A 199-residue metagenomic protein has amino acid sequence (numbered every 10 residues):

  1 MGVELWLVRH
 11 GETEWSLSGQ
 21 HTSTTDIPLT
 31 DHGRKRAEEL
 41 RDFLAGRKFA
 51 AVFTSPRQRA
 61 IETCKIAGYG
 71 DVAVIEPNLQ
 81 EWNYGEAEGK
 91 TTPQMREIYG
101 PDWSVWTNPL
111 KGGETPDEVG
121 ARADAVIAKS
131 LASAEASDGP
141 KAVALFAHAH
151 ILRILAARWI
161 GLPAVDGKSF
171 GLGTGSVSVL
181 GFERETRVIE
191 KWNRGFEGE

Functional and structural regions predicted by a protein language model:
M1-V3, W82-P93, E135-K141, A157-E199: Acidic, low-complexity terminal tails and accessory targeting/binding regions of phosphate-metabolizing enzymes
W6, V74-E76, E190: General small-molecule cofactor/ligand-binding pocket signal
W6-T63, K111-D124: Loop-to-helix element that buttresses phosphate recognition and phosphoryl-transfer chemistry
T13, I151-L152: Short active-site segment of divalent metal-dependent hydrolases/proteases that encodes the spacing between
E38-Y99, W103: Phosphate-coordination/substrate-recognition cap region in phosphate-metabolizing enzymes
F43, I66, G70, K129 (+2 more regions): Active-site catalytic microenvironments for nucleophilic, acid-base chemistry
F49-P56, D138, A142-F146: Short glycine-rich phosphate-binding loop at a beta-alpha junction
E97-E118: Short glycine/proline- and acidic residue-enriched helix-loop micro-motifs that form flexible lids or anion-recognition
